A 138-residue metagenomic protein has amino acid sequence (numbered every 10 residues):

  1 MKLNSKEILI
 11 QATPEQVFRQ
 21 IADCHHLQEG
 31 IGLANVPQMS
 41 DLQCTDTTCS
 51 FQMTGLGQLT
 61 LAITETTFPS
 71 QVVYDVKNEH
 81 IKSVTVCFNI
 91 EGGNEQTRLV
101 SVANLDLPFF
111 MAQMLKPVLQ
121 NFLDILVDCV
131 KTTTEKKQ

Functional and structural regions predicted by a protein language model:
M1-I8, A62, G93, K136: Hydrophobic-ligand-binding modules of eukaryotic lipid transfer/binding families
M1-Q43: Hydrophobic ligand-binding cavity/cleft-lining segments
L3-S5, L56-L61, K82-C87: Short, surface-exposed coil-to-beta transition loops
Q11-E15, T64-P69, N89-R98: A short, structured loop/turn motif at beta-sheet edges
V17-I21, L27, I63, Y74 (+2 more regions): Hydrophobic pocket/interface hotspot
H25, L119, L123-Q138: Short amphipathic alpha-helical signal-transduction/dimerization elements
E29, Q38-K77, K136-K137: Glycine-rich portal/gate segments that line the openings of hydrophobic small-molecule binding cavities
V76-D128: Beta-strand/loop substructures that line and gate deep hydrophobic ligand-binding cavities in soluble
